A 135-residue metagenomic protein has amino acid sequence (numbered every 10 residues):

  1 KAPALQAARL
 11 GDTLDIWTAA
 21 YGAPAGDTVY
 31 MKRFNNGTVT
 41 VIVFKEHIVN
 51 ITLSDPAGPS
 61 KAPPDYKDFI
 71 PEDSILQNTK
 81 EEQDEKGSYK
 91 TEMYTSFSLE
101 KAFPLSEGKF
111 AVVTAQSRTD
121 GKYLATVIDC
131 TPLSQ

Functional and structural regions predicted by a protein language model:
K1-E72: Short helix/turn-capping signatures at newly exposed starts of structured segments
G58-Q135: Non-cytosolic coordination micro-motifs
